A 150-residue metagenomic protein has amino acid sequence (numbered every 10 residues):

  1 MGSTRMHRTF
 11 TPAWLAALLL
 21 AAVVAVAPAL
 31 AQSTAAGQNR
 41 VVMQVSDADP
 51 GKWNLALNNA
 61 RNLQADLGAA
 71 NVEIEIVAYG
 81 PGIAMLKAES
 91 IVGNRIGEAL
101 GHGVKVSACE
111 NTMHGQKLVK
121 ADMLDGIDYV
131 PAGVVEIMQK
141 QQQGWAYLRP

Functional and structural regions predicted by a protein language model:
S3-A16: Bacterial N-terminal signal peptides that target proteins for export
R5-R8, A21, M138: Intrinsically disordered, low-complexity regions enriched in Ser/Pro/Gly/Gln/His and often acidic
R8-F10, V24-A29: N-terminal twin-arginine translocation
W14-A25: Bacterial N-terminal signal peptides
A29-P150: Secreted/extracellular ectodomain signature
